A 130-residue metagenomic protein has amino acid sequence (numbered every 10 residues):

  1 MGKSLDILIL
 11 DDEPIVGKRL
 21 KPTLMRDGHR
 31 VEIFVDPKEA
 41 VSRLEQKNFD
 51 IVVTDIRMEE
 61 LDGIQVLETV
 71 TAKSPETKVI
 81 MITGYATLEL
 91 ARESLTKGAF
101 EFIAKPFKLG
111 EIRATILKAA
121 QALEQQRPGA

Functional and structural regions predicted by a protein language model:
G17, E59, T83: The feature encodes the CheY-like receiver
K18-R26: Charged docking surfaces used in two-component/phosphorelay signaling
G28-V35, R43: Short hydrophobic/Thr-rich beta-strand motif most characteristic of the beta2 strand and flanking loop of CheY-like
V35-D36, D62-Q65, A86: Acidic catalytic/metal-coordinating carboxylates
S42, I64-E76, E93: Short amphipathic alpha-helix used as the core "switch/output" element in two-component signaling
D55: Active-site residues of response regulator receiver
E89, F107-L117: C-terminal output helix
